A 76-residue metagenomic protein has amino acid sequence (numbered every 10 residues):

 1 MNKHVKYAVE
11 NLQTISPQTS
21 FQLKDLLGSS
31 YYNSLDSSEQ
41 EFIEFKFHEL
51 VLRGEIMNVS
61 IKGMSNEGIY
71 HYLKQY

Functional and structural regions predicted by a protein language model:
M1-S20, S29, N33, L52-R53: Positively charged, polyanion-binding regions of nucleic-acid-associated proteins
F21-Q22, F42: Alpha-helix N-cap and coil->helix boundary residues
D25, S30-Y31, F45, E49-Y76: Charged low-complexity interaction tracts in eukaryotic proteins
S37-K46: Short amphipathic alpha-helical interaction segments
